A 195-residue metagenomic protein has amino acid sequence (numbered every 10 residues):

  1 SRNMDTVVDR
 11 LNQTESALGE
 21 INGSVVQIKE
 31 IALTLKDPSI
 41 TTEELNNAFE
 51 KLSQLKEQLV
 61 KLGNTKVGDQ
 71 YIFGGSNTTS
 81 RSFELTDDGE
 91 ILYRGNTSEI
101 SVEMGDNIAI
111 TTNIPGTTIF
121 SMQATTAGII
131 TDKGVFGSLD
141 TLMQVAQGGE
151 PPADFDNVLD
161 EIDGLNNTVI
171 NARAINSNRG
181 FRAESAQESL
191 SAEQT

Functional and structural regions predicted by a protein language model:
S1-T79, Q144-T195: Amphipathic alpha-helical polymerization modules
R81-E150: Cysteine-poor, low-complexity segments in flexible/peripheral regions
